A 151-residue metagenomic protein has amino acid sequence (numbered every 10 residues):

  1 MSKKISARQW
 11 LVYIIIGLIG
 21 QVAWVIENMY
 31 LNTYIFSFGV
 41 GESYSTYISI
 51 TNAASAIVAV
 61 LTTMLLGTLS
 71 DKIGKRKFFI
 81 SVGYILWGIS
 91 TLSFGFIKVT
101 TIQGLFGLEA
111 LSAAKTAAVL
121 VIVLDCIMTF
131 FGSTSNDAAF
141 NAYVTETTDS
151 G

Functional and structural regions predicted by a protein language model:
S2-V58: Helix-loop boundary and gating motifs at the non-cytosolic
W10, I14, S49, G104-L105 (+2 more regions): The feature captures the transmembrane alpha-helix scaffold of multi-pass secondary transporters
L18, V22, I57, I89 (+2 more regions): Hydrophobic/aromatic residues within the transmembrane alpha-helices of Major Facilitator Superfamily
I26, L61-T62, N136: Residue positions within transmembrane alpha-helices of multi-pass solute transporters
Y34-G39, K72-I73, Y143-T148: Helix-to-coil boundary motifs at intracellular loop junctions of multi-pass secondary transporters
I48-S70, Y84-F96: Central cavity-lining transmembrane alpha-helices of secondary-active solute carriers, predominantly the Major
S81-K115: C-terminal ends and interior cores of transmembrane alpha-helices in multi-pass membrane transporters/permeases
D125-G151: Cytoplasmic helix-loop-helix junction between adjacent transmembrane helices in 12-TM secondary transporters
